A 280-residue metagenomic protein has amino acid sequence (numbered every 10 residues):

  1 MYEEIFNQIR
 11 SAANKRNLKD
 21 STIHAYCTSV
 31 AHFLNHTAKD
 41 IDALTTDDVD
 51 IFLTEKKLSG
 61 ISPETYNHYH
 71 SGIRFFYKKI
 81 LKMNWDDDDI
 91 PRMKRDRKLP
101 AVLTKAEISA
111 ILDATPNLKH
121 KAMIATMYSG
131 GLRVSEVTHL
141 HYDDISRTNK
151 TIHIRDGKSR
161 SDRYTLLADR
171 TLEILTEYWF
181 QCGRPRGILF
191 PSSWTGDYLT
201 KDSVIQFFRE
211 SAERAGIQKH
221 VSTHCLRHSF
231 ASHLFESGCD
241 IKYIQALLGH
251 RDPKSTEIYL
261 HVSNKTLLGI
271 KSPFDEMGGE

Functional and structural regions predicted by a protein language model:
M1-E280: Conserved catalytic core of the tyrosine transesterase superfamily
